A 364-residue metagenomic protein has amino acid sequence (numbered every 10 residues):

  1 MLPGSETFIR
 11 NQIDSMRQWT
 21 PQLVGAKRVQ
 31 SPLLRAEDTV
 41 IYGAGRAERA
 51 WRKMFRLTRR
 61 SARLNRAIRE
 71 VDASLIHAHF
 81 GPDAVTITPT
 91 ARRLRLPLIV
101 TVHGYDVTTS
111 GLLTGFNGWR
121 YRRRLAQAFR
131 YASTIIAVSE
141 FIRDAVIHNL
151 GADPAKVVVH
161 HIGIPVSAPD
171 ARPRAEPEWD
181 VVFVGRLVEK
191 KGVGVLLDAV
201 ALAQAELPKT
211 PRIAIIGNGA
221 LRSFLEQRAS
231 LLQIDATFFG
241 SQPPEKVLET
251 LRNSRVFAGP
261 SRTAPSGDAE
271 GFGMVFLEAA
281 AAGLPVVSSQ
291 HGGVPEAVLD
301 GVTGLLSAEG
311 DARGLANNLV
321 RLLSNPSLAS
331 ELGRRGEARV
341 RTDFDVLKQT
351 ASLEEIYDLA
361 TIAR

Functional and structural regions predicted by a protein language model:
M1-V40: N-terminal subdomain of nucleotide-sugar transferases
T58-R60, P97-I99, V107-Q127, V166: Nucleotide-sugar donor phosphate/pyrophosphate-binding loop at the beta->alpha transition of glycosyltransferases
A78-D83, V102: Short His-centered aromatic/hydrophobic patch
I136, R172-L202: Conserved donor-binding/catalytic core segment of Leloir-type glycosyltransferases
F141, G163: Carbohydrate-associated surface elements
S223-L248, V256: Nucleotide-activated donor-binding/catalytic signature segment of Leloir-type glycosyltransferases, i.e., the conserved
R252-G267, L284: Acidic donor-binding loop of glycosyltransferase active sites
A297-G301, L305-A312, R321-S327: Conserved acidic donor-binding segment of nucleotide-sugar-dependent glycosyltransferases
